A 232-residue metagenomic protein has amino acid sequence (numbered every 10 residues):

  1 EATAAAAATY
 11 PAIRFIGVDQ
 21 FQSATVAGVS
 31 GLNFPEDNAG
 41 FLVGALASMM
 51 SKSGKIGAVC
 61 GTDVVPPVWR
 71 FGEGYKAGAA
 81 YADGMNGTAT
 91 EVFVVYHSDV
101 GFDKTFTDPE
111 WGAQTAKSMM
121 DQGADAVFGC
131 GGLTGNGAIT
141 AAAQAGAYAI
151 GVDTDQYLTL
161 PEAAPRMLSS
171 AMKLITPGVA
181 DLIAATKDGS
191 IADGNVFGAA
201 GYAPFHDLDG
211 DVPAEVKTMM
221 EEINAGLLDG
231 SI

Functional and structural regions predicted by a protein language model:
E1-I232: A residue-level marker of the well-folded mature domains of exported/periplasmic proteins
